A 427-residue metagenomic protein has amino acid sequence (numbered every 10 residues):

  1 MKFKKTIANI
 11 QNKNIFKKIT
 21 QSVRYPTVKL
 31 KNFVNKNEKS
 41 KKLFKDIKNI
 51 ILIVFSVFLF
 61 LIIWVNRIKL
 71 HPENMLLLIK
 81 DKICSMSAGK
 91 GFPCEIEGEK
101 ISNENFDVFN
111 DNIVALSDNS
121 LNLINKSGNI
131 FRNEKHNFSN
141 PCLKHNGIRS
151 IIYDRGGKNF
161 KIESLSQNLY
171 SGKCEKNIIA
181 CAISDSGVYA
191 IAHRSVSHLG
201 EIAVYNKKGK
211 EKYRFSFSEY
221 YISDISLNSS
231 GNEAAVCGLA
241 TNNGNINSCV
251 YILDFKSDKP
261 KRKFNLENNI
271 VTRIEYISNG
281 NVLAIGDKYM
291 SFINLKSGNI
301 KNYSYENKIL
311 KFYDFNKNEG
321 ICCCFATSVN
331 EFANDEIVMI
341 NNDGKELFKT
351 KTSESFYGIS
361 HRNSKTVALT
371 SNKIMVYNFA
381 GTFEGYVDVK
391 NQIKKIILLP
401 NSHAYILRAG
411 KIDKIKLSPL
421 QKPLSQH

Functional and structural regions predicted by a protein language model:
K2-I96, K100-I101, P419-H427: Sequence/structural signature of beta-propeller modules and their immediately flanking N-terminal secretory/stalk
I68-L70, S120-N122, K158-I162, S197-A203 (+5 more regions): Structural motif
C84-G98, S127-K135, S166-K173, K210-S216 (+5 more regions): A short beta-strand motif characteristic of beta-propeller blades
E95-K144, G298, Y303: Extracytoplasmic/periplasmic/luminal assembly and interaction segments in envelope/secretory/respiratory proteins
G98-D107, H136-I148, K176-D185, E219-S229 (+6 more regions): Repeated scaffold domains used in trafficking and secretory/extracellular systems, primarily beta-propellers
I113, S150, V188-A190, G231-A234 (+4 more regions): Hydrophobic beta-strand positions that form the internal "hydrophobic ladder" of WD40/Gbeta-like beta-propeller blades
I130-C237: Non-cytosolic head/periplasmic domains of membrane-anchored proteins
H198-S291: Solenoidal tandem-repeat scaffolds enriched in leucines and small polar residues
